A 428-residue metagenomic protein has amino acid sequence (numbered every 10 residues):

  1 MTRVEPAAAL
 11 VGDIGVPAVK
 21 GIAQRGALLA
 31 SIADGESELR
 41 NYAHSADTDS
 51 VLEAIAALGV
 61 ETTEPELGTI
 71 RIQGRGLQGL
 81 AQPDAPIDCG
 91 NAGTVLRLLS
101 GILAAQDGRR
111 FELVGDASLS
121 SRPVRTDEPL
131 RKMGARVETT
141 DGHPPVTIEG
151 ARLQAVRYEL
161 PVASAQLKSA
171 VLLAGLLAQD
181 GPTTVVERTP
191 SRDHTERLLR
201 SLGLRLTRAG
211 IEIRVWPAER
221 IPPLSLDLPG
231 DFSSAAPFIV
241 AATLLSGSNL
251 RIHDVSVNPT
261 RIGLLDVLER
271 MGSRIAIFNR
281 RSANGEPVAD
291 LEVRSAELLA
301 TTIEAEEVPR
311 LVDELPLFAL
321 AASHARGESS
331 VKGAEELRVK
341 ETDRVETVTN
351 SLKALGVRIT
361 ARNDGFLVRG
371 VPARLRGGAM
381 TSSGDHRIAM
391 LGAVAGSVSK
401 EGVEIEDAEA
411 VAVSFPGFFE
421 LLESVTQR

Functional and structural regions predicted by a protein language model:
M1-R428: Structural preference for solvent-exposed beta-strand-turn elements and adjacent flexible terminal/loop segments within
